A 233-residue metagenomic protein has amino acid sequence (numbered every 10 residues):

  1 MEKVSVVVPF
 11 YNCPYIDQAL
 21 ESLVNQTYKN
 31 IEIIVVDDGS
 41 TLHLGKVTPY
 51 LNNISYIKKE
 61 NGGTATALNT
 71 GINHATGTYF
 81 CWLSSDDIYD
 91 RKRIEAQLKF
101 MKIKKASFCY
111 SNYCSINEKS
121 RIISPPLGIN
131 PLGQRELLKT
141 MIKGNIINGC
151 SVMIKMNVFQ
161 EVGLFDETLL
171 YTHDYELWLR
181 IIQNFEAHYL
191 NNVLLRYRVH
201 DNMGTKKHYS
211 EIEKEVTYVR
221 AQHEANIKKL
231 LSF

Functional and structural regions predicted by a protein language model:
E2-S5, S22, E32, E176: Cell-envelope/extracellular polymer assembly enzymes that use nucleotide-activated donors
P9, P131-V219: Conserved nucleotide-sugar donor-binding catalytic segment
N12-N25: Short, well-formed alpha-helical segments that are part of the catalytic scaffolds of diverse glycosyltransferases
S22, K29, D37-K46, S84: A conserved acidic beta->alpha catalytic loop
L44, K59-A75, A96: Glycine-rich, basic loop-to-helix element that forms the pyrophosphate-binding segment of sugar-nucleotide handling
L44-G45, L68, Y89-A96, K119-S120 (+1 more regions): Acidic donor-diphosphate engagement hotspot in glycosyltransferases and nucleotidyltransferases that stabilizes
F80: Short aromatic/hydrophobic "clamp" motif used to bind/position activated sugar donors
K92-I123: Conserved donor NDP-sugar-binding/catalytic core segment of glycosyltransferases
